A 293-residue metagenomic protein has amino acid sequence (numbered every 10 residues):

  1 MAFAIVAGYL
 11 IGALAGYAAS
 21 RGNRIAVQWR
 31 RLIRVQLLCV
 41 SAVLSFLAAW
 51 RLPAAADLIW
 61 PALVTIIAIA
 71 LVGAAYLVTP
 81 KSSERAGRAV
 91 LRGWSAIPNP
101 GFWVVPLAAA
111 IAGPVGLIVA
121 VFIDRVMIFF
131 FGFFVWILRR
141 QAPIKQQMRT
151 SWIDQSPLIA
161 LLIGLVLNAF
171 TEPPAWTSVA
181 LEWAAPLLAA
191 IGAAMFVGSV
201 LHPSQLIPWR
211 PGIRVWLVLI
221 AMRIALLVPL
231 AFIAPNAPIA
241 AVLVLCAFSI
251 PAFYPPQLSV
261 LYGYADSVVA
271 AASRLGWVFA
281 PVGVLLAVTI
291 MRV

Functional and structural regions predicted by a protein language model:
M1-V293: Alpha-helical transmembrane segments of multi-pass small-molecule/ion transporters
